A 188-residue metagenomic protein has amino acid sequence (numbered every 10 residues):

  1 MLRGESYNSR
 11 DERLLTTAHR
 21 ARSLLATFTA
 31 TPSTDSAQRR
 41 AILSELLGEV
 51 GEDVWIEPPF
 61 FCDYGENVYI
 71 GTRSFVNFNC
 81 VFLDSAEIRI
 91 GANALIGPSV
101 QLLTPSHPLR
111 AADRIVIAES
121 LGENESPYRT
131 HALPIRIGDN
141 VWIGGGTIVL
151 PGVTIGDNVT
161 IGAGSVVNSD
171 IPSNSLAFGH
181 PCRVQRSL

Functional and structural regions predicted by a protein language model:
M1, G138, G156: Short, acidic, Ser/Thr-enriched surface-loop or helix-capping motifs
M1-D53, L109-A112, S120, C182-L188: Terminal amphipathic alpha-helical/low-complexity segments used for targeting or macromolecular assembly
P32-S33, Y64, D84, I171: Residues at alpha-helix boundaries and short interhelical turns
F60-I70, F75-V153, H180-P181, S187-L188: Flexible, glycine/small-residue-enriched loop-and-beta-strand segment within the central core of proteins
I148-C182: C-terminal/domain-terminus segments
